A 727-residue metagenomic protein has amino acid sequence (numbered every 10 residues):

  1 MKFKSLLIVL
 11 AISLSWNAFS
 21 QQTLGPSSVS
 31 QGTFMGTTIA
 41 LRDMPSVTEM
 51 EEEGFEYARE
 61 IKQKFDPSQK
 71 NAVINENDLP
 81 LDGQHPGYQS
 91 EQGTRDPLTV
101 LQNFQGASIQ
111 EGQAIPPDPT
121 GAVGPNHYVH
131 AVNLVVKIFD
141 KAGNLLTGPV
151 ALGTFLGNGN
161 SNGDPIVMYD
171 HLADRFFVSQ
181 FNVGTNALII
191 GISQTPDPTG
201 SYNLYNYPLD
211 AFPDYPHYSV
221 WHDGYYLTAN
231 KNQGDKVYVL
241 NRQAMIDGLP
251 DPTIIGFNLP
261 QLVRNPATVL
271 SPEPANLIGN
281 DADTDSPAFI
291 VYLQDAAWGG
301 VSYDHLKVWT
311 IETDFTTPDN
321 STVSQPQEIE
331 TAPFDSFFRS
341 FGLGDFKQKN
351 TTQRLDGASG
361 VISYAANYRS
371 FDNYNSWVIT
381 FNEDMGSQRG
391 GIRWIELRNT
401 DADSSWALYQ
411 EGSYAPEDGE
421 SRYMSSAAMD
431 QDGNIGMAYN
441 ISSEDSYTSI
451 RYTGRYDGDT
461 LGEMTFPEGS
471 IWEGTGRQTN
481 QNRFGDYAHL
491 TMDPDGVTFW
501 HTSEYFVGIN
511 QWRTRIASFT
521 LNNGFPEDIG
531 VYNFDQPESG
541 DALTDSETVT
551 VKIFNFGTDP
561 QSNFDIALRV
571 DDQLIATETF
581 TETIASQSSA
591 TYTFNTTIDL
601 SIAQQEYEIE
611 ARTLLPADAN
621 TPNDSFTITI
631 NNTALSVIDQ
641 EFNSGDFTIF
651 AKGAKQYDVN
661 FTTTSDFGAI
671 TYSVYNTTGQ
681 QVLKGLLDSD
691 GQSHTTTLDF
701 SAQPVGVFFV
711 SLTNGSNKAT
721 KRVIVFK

Functional and structural regions predicted by a protein language model:
L6-I8, S20, Q640-K727: C-terminal outer-membrane/trafficking sorting elements
Q21-G524: C-terminal PAP-associated
N523-L543, D624-A654, T662-S665, F726: Residue-level detector of functionally pivotal "anchor" positions at catalytic/ligand-binding pockets or at interdomain
V551, L568, I609-A611, L712: Hydrophobic/tyrosine-rich beta-strand signature of extracellular beta-sandwich/beta-rich modules, prominently
I553-G557: Asparagine-centered strand-capping/turn motif at beta-strand->loop junctions
A567-D572, V674-N676: Conserved aromatic beta-strand anchor motif in extracellular beta-sandwich/beta-rich domains
L574-I602: Intrinsically disordered, low-complexity Pro/Gly/Ser/Thr-rich segments with frequent PxxP/GP/PP motifs and embedded
L600-I630: Terminal connector regions
